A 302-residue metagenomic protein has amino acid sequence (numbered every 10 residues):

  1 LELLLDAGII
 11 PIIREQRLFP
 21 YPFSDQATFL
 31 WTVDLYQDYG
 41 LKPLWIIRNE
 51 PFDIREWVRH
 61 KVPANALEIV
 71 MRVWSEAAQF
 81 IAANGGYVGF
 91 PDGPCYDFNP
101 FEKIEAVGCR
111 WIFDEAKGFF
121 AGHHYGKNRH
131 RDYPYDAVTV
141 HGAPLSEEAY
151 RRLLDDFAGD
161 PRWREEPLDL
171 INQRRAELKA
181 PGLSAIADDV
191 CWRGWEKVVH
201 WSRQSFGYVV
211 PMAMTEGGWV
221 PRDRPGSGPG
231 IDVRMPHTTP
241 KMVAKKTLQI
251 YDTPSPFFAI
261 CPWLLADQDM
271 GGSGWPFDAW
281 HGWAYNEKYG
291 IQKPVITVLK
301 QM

Functional and structural regions predicted by a protein language model:
L1-L3, S24-L35, P94-F113, H124-G126 (+3 more regions): Alpha-helical scaffolding within the catalytic cores of extracellular/periplasmic polymer-degrading hydrolases
E2-F98: Substrate-binding cleft of extracellular glycoside hydrolase catalytic domains
L4, D38-L41, E76-Y87, G194-V210 (+2 more regions): A structural motif corresponding to the C-terminal end of an alpha-helix and its immediate exit/capping segment
G8-I12, G226-T238, M242-K245, Q249-M302: Aromatic-rich peripheral "rim/lid" segments of glycoside hydrolase catalytic domains that contact and position glycan
I9-F19, P43, N49, P91-D92 (+4 more regions): Aromatic- and acid-rich polysaccharide-binding/catalytic face of secreted or lumenal carbohydrate-active enzymes
L18-W31, P51-L67, P134-A137, R222-R234 (+1 more regions): Surface-exposed, active-site-proximal loop segments in enzymatic domains
S24-W31, N65-V73, P100, L183-K197 (+2 more regions): Soluble or luminal CAZymes and related metallo-dependent hydrolases
